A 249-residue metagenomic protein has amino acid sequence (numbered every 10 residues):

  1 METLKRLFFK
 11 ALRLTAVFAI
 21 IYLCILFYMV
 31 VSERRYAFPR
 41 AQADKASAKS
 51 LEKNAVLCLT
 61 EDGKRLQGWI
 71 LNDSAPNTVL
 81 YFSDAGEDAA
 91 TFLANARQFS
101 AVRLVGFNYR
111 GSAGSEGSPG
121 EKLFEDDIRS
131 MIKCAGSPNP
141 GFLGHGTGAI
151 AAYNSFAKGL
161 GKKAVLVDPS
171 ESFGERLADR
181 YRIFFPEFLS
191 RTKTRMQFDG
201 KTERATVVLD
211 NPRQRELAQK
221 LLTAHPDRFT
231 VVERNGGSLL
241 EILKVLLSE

Functional and structural regions predicted by a protein language model:
K10-L59: An N-terminal hydrophobic leader/cap segment in hydrolases
E61, R65-C134, I150: Membrane-embedded segments
Y109, V165-R176: Active-site nucleophile loop of the alpha/beta-hydrolase fold
G141-F142, K163-V165: Residue in the alpha/beta-hydrolase core beta-strand immediately N-terminal to the catalytic nucleophile
L143-A152: Gly/Ala-rich beta-loop-alpha elbow adjacent to hydrolase catalytic centers
N154-K158: Active-site signature of alpha/beta-hydrolase-fold catalytic machinery across serine- and Asp/Cys-nucleophile hydrolases
G174-R234: The feature captures the conserved acid-bearing segment of alpha/beta-hydrolase catalytic domains
H225-E249: C-terminal catalytic histidine-bearing segment of alpha/beta-hydrolase fold enzymes
